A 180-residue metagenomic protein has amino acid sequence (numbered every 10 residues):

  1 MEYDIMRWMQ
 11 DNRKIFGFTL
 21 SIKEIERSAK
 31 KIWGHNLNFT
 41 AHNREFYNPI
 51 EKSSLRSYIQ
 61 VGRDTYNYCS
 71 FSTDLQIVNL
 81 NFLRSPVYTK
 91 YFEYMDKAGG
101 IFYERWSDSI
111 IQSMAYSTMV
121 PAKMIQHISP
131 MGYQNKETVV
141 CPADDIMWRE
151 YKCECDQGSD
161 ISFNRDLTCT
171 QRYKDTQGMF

Functional and structural regions predicted by a protein language model:
M1-K97, R105: Conserved catalytic core of nucleotide-sugar-dependent glycosyltransferases
C69-F71, Y88-F180: C-terminal catalytic/acceptor-binding lobe
